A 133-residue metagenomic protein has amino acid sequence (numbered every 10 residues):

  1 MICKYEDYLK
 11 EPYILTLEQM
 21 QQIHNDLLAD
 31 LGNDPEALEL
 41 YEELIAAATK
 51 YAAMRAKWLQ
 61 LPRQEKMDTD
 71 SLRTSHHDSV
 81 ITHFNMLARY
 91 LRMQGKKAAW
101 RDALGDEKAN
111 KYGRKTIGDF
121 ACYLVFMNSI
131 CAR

Functional and structural regions predicted by a protein language model:
K4, T16, L40, A47 (+6 more regions): Amphipathic coiled-coil alpha-helices
Y5-I14, I23-A46: Short, charge/polar-rich alpha-helical segments
E11-P12, L61, E65, G95: Short loop/turn hinge sites at secondary-structure boundaries
L27-L31, Y51, R55-E65: Secondary-structure edge/capping motif, primarily at the C-terminal ends of alpha-helices and the immediately following
N33-A37, P62, K96, G105: Intrinsically disordered, low-complexity coil/linker segments enriched for acidic/polar and small residues
T74-R133: Amphipathic alpha-helical binding modules
